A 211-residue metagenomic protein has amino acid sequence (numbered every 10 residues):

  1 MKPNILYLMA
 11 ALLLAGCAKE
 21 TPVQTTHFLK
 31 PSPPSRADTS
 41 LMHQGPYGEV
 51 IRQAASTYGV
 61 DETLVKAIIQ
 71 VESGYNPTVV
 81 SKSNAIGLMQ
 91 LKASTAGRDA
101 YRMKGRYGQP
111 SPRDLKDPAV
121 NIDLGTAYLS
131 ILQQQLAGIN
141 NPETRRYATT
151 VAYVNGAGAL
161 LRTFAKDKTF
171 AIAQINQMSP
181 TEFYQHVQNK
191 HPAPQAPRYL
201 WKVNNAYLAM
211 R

Functional and structural regions predicted by a protein language model:
K2-N4, L8, C17-V23, S56 (+3 more regions): Non-catalytic cell-wall polysaccharide-engagement segments
A18, T25-P77, A119-I122, Q135-N140: Export/targeting segments at the very N-terminus of extracytoplasmic proteins
G59-P77, L91-K92, G125-A127, T149-V154 (+1 more regions): Short, functionally critical alpha-helical segments immediately adjacent to catalytic or ligand/cofactor-binding
S73, K82-L88: Acidic helix-start/capping segments at beta-turn-to-alpha-helix junctions
N76-V79, R98: Short, solvent-exposed loop/turn elements at domain surfaces
I86-M89, S94-A96: Early exported N-terminus immediately downstream of N-terminal targeting peptides
